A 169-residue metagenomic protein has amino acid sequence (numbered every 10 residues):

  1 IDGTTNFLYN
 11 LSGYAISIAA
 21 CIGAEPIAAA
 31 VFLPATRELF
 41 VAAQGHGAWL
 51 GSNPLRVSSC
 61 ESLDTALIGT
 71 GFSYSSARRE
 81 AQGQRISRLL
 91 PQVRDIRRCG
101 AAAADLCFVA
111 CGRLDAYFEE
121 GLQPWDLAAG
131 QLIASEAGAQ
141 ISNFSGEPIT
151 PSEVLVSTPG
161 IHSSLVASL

Functional and structural regions predicted by a protein language model:
I1-Y14: Glycine/serine-rich anion-binding loops at beta->alpha junctions that coordinate negatively charged ligand groups
T4, L33, A134: Conserved G/P- and acidic residue-centered "switch" motifs that form tight phosphate/ATP-binding loops in soluble
Y9, R78-R79, E120: Glycine/threonine-rich flexible loop motifs
I16, A20, G130-I133: Buried hydrophobic packing segments
S17-L106, E153-L169: Acidic beta-strand-loop-alpha-helix segment within the catalytic core of divalent metal-dependent phosphate-processing
Q84-P91, A104-L169: Oxyanion/phosphate-interacting regions
